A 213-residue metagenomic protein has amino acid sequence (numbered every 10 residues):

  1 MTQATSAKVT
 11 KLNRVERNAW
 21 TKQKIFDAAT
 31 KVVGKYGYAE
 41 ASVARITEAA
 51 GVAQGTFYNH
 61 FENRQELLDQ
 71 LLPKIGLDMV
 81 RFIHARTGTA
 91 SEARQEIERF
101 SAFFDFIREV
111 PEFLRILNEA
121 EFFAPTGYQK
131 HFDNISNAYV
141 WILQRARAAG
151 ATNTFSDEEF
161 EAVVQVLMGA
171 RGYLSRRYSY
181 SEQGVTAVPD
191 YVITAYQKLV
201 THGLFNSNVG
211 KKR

Functional and structural regions predicted by a protein language model:
M1-Y36, V43-A49, E66: Basic, helix-initiating cap at the start of DNA-binding domains
I25-V33, I75, M79, F103: Short hydrophobic clusters on alpha-helical segments that form packing/core surfaces in small helical domains
G51-F61: Short hydrophobic/aromatic patch on the recognition helix
F61, E119-F123: Short helix-capping/turn signature of helix-turn-helix
Q70, H84-E112, V163-L167, I193: Hydrophobic alpha-helical connector segments
L71-E98, R115-N118, Y139-V140, Q144-R145: Amphipathic alpha-helical linker/stalk segments
L77-V80, F106, P125-A151, E161-R176 (+1 more regions): Amphipathic alpha-helical packing segments from all-alpha helical-bundle domains
F106-F113, W141, R145, V164-T186 (+1 more regions): Amphipathic C-terminal alpha-helical segment
